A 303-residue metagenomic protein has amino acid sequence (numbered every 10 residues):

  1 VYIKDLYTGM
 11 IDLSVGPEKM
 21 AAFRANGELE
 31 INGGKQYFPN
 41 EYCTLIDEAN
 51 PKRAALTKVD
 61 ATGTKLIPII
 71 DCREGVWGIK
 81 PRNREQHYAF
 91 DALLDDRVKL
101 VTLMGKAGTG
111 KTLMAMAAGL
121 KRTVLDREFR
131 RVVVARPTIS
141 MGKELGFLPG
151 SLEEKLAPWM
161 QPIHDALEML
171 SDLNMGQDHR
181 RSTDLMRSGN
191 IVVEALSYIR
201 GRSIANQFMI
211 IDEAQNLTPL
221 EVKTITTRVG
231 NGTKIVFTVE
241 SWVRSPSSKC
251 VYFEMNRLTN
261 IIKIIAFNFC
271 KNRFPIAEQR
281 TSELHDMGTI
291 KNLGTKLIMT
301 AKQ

Functional and structural regions predicted by a protein language model:
V1-H87, D91, D96, T123: Feature 3881 marks metal-assisted phosphotransfer/nuclease machinery and their flanking interaction elements
L103-G105: Hydrophobic anchor at the beta1->P-loop junction of P-loop NTPases
G110: Conserved glycine(s) of the Walker
M114-R181, S248-K249, R257: Conserved P-loop
G189-I210, L217-T224: Conserved RecA-like ASCE ATPase "motif II neighborhood" in helicase/translocase motors
E213, V239-E240: Walker B catalytic acidic pair
S241-T259, R273, S282, Q303: C-terminal lobe/lid and adjacent interdomain/linker elements of RecA-like ASCE P-loop ATPase modules
K296-K302: Short, intrinsically disordered C-terminal tails of secreted or membrane-associated proteins
